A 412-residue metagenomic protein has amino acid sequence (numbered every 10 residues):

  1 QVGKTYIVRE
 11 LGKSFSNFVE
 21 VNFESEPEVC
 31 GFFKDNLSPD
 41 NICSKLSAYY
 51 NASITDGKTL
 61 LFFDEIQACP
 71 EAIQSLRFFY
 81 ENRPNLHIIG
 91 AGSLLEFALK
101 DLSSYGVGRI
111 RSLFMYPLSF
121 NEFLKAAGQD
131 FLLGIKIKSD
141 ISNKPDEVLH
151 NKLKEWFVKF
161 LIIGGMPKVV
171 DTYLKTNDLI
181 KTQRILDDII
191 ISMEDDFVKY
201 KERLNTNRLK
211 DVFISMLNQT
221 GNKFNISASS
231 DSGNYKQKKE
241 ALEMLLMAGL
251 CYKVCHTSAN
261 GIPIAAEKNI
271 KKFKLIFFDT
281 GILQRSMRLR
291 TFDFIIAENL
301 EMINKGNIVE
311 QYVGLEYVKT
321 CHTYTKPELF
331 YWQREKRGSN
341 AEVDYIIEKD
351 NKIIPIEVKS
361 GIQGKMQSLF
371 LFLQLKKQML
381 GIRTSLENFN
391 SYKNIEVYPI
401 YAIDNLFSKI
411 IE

Functional and structural regions predicted by a protein language model:
K4: Conserved lysine of the Walker
I7, L11: Hydrophobic positions on the alpha1 helix immediately C-terminal to the Walker A/P-loop
S25-G57: Short glycine-rich substrate-engagement loop in P-loop NTPases that contacts/grips substrate
F62, H87-S93, F114: Structural recognition of the conserved hydrophobic beta-strand(s) that form the central parallel beta-sheet of P-loop
K100-Q219, G249: Interdomain motor-coupling "hinge/lid" segment immediately C-terminal to the ATP-binding subdomain of NTP-driven enzymes
V170-A341, I347: Accessory nucleic acid-recognition modules appended to NTPase machines
V313, Y317, V343-I362, G381: Conserved catalytic cores of phosphodiester-cleaving nucleases, focusing on short active-site segments
S360-I400, D404: Catalytic cores of nucleic-acid endonucleases
